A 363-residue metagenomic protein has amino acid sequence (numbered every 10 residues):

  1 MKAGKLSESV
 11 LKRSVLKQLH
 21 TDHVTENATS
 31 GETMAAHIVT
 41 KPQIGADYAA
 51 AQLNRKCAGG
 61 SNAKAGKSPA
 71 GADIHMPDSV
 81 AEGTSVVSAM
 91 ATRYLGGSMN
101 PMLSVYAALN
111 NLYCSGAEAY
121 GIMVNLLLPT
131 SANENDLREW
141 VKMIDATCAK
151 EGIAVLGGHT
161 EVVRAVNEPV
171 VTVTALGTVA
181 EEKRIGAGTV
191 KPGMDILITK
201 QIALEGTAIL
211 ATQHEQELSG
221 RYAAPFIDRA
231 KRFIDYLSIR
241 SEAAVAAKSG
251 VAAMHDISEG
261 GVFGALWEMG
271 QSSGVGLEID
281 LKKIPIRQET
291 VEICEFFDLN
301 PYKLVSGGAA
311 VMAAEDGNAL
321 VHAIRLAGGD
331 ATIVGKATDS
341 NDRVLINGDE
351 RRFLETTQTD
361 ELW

Functional and structural regions predicted by a protein language model:
M1-W363: Helix-biased detector of long, well-ordered alpha-helical tracts
